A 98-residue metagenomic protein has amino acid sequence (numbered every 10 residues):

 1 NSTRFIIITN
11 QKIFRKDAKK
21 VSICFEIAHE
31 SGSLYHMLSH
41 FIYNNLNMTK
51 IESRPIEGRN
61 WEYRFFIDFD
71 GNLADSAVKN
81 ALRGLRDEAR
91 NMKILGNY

Functional and structural regions predicted by a protein language model:
N1-Y98: Domain-level signature for soluble enzymes in the chorismate/prephenate branch of the shikimate pathway
